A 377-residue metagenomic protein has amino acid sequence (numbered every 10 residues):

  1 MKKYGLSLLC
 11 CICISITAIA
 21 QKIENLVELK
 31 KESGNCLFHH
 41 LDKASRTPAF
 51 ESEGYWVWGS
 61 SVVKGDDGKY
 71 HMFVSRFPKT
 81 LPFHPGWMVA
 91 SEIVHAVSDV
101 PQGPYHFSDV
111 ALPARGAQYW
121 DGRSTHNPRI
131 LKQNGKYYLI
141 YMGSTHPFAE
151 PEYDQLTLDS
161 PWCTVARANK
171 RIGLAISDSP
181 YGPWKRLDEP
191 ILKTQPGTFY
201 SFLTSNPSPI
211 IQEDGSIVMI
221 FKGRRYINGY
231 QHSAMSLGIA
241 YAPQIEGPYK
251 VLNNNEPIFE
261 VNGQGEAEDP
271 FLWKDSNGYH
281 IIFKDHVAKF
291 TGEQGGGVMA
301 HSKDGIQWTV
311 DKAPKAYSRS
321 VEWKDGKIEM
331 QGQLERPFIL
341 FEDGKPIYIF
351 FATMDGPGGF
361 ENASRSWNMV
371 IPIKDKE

Functional and structural regions predicted by a protein language model:
M1-K22: Bacterial Sec-dependent N-terminal signal peptides
Q21-E377: Carbohydrate-active catalytic/glycan-binding domains of CAZyme proteins, especially the secreted or lumenal ectodomains
